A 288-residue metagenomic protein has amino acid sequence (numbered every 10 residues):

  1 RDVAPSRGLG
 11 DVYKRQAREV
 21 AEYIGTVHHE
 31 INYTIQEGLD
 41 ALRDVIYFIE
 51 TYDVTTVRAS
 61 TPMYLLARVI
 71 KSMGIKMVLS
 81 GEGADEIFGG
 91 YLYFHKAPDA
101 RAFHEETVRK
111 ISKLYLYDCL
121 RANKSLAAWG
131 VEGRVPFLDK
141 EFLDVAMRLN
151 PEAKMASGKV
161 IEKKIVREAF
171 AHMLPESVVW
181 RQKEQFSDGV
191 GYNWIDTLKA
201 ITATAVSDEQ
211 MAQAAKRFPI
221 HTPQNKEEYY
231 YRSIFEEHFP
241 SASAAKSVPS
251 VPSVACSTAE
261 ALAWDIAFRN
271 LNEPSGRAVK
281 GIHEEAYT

Functional and structural regions predicted by a protein language model:
R1, S6-L174, D188-I201, M211-T288: ATP-dependent adenylate-handling active sites, centered on carboxylate activation for C-N bond formation
P175-K183: Conserved S-adenosyl-L-methionine
